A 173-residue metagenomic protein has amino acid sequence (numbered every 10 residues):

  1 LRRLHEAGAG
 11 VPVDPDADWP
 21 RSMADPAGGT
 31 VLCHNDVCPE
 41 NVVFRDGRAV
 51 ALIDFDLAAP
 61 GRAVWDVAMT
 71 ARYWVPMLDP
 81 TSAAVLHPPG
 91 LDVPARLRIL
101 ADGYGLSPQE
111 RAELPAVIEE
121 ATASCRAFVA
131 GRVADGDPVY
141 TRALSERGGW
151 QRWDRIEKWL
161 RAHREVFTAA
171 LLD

Functional and structural regions predicted by a protein language model:
L1-A17, T30-N35, E40, F44-R45 (+1 more regions): Conserved kinase catalytic-core helix
P20-G28, G90-L91, I118-S124: Amphipathic alpha-helical surface "interface" segments used for docking/oligomerization or membrane association within
S22-D66, P76-L78: Active-site acidic catalytic loop and adjacent metal/ATP-binding pocket of ATP-dependent phosphoryl transfer enzymes
G61, P94, P108: Loop/helix-junction capping segments adjacent to catalytic residues or to phosphate/diphosphate-binding pockets
V67-G105, A121-R132: Active-site activation/catalytic loop segments of kinase-like enzymes and analogous catalytic loops in related
E113-L114: Eukaryotic Ser/Thr/Pro-rich intrinsically disordered, low-complexity regulatory regions
C125-D173: ATP/Mg2+ or Mg2+-diphosphate-binding catalytic cores that bind nucleotide phosphates or diphosphates via glycine-rich
